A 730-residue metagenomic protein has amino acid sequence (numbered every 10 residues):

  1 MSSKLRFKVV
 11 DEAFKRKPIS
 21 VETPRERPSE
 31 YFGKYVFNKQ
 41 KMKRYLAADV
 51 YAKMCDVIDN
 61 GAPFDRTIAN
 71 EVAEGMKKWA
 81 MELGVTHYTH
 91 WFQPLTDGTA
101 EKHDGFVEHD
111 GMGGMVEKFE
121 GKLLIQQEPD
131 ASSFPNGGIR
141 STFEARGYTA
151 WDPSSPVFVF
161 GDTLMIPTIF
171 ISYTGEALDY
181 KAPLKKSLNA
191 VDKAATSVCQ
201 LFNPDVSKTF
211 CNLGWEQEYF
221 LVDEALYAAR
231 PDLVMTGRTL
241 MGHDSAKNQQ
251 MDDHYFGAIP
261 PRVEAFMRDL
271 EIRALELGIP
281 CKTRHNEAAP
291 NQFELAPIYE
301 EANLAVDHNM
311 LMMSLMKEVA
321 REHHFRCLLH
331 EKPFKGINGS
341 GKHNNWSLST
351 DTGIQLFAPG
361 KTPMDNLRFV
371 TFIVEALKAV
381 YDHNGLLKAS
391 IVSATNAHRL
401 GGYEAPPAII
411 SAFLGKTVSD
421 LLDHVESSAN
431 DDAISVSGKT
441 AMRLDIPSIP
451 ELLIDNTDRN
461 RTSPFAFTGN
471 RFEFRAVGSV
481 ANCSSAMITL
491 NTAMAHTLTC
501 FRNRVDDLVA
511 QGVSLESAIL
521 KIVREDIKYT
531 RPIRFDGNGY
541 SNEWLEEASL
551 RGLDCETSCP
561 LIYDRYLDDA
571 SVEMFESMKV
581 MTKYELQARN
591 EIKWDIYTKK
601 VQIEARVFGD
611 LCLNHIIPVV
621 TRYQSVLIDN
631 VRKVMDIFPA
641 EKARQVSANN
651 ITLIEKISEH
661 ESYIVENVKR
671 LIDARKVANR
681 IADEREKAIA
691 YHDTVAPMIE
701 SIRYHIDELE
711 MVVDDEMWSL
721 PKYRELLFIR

Functional and structural regions predicted by a protein language model:
S2-R25, T142-A150, P156-F158: N-terminal hydrophobic targeting/anchoring segments and the immediately downstream early-domain regions of hydrolases
F14-G121, I125-S141: Histidine/acidic residue-rich metal-binding segments in metalloenzymes
I68, F92, E120, P297-Y299 (+5 more regions): Active-site proximal loops enriched in glycine and acidic residues that flank catalytic Cys/His/Asp and coordinate
I68-V72, F92-P94, K122-L123, F170 (+4 more regions): Active-site-proximal loop/turn and secondary-structure-junction residues that shape catalytic pockets, frequently
V85, T89-F92, H308-R321, L348 (+3 more regions): Hydrophobic/aromatic-rich, well-ordered segments within soluble, folded domains that form packed cores
D97-G113, S132, R230, G237-T239 (+4 more regions): Short linear, low-complexity motifs centered on an aromatic residue
E144-L329, N338-G341, L348-E591: Glycine-rich, acidic/polar active-site loops that bind/position phosphate-bearing ligands
V523-R730: C-terminal amphipathic alpha-helical interaction region
